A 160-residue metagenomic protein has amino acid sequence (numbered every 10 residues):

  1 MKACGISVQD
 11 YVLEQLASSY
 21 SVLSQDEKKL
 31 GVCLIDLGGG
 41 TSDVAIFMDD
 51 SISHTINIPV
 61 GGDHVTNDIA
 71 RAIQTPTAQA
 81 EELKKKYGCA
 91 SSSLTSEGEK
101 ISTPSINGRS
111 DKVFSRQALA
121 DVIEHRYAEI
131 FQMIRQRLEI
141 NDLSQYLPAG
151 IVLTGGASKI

Functional and structural regions predicted by a protein language model:
M1, D36, I69, I134 (+1 more regions): Residue-level signature of catalytic and energy-coupling elements of molecular machines, predominantly ATP/GTP-dependent
M1-L34, G62, I73-V122, N141-G150: Nucleotide/phosphate-binding catalytic cleft detector across ATP-hydrolyzing and phosphate-transferring enzymes
L23-H54, I69: Gly/Thr-rich phosphate-binding beta-strand-loop-beta motif of the actin/hexokinase/Hsp70
S51-H64: Short glycine-rich, Thr/Ser-proximal phosphate-binding strand/loop in the N-terminal lobe of ATP-dependent enzymes
I58, Y127, G156-A157: Short beta->alpha junction loops/turns
V65, Q79, K159: Short phosphate-engaging motifs
N67, Q117, D121, H125-Q132 (+1 more regions): Feature representing long, continuous alpha-helical segments
A149-S158: Glycine-rich beta-strand-to-loop/alpha-helix junction loops that act as flexible
